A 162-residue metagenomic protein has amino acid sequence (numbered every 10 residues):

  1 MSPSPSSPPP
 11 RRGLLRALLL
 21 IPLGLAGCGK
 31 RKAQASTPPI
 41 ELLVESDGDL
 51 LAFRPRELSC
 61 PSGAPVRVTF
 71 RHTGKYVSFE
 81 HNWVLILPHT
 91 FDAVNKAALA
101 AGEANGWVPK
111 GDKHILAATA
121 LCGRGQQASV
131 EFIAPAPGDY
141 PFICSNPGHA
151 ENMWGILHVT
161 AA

Functional and structural regions predicted by a protein language model:
M1-L23: N-terminal secretory signal peptides
C28-S46, H89-V108, H149-A162: Extracytoplasmic/periplasmic copper-protein system
T37-G63: N-terminal edge beta-strand
L50-R54, Y76-E80, D92-V94: Short, solvent-exposed loop/turn elements at domain surfaces
R67-R71: Short edge beta-strand/loop segments characteristic of extracellular beta-sandwich folds
T73-Y76, H114-A162: Extracellular/periplasmic metallocenter environments
N82-I86: Beta-strand signatures of extracellular beta-sandwich domains
G106-L116: Short beta-strand and strand-turn-strand segments in soluble, beta-rich domains
